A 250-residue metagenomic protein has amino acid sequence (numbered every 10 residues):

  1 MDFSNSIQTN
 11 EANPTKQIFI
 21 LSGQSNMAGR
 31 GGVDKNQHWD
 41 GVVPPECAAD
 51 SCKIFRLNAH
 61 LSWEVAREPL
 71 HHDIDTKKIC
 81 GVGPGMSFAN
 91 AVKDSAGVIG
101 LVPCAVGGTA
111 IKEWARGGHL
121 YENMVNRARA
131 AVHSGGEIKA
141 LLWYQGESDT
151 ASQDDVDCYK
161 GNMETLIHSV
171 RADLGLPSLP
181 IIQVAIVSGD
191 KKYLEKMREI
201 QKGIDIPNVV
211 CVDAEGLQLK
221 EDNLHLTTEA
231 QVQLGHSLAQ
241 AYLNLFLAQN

Functional and structural regions predicted by a protein language model:
D2-N250: Cell-envelope and extracellular/periplasmic
